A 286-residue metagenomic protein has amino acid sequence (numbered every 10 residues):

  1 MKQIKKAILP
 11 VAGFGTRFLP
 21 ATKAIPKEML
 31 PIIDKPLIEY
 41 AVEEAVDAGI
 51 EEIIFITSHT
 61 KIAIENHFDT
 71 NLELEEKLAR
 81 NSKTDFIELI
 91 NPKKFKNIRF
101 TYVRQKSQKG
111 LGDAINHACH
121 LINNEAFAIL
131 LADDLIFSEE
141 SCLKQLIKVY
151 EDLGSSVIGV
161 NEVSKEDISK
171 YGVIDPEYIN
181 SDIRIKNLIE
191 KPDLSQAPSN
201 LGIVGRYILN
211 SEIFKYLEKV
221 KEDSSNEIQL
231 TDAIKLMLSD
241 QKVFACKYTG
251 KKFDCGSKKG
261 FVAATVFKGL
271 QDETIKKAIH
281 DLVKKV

Functional and structural regions predicted by a protein language model:
M1-A7, A278-V283: Positively charged, low-complexity intrinsically disordered leader regions
K2-A79, S141-C142: N-terminal glycine-rich phosphate-binding loop and ensuing alpha1 helix
K6, E51-I53, R99, A126 (+3 more regions): Residues at the starts of beta-strands that form the adenosine-phosphate
G13, H59, D134, S211-E212 (+1 more regions): Alpha-helix/helix-capping structural signal
L37-Y40, D113-H117, A233: Well-ordered alpha-helical segments embedded in enzymatic catalytic cores
L74-E76, N91-V173, L209-S211, E218: Conserved beta-loop-beta/alpha segment of the NTase-like Rossmann-fold superfamily that binds/positions NTPs
E88-R99, E177-I179, L236-L238: Short, conserved catalytic or adaptor-binding loops enriched in Gly and charged residues
A128, I147, E151, Y178-H280: Catalytic-core segments of class I nucleotidyltransferases/pyrophosphorylases that form NMP-activated intermediates
